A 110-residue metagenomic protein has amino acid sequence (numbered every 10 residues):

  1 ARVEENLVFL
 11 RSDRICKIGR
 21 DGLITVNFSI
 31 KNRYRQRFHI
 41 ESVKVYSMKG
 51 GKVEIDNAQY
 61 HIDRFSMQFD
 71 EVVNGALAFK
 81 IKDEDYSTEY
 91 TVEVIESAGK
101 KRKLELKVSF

Functional and structural regions predicted by a protein language model:
A1-G19: Low-complexity, acidic Ser/Thr/Pro/Gly-rich terminal tails and inter-domain linkers that flank the onset of structured
L10-R14, Y34, E41: Short helix-loop boundary/capping segments
I24-N32: Short, well-ordered beta-strand segments enriched in hydrophobic/aromatic residues
T25, Q36-K44, D56, T88-Y90 (+1 more regions): Short, hydrophobic/aromatic beta-strand segments
N32-Q36, D83: Short, acidic/polar linear motifs in exposed loop/turn regions
K52-R102: Short, solvent-exposed, Trp/other aromatic-anchored flexible loops in extracytoplasmic proteins
K101-S109: Edge beta-strands of extracellular beta-sandwich domains
